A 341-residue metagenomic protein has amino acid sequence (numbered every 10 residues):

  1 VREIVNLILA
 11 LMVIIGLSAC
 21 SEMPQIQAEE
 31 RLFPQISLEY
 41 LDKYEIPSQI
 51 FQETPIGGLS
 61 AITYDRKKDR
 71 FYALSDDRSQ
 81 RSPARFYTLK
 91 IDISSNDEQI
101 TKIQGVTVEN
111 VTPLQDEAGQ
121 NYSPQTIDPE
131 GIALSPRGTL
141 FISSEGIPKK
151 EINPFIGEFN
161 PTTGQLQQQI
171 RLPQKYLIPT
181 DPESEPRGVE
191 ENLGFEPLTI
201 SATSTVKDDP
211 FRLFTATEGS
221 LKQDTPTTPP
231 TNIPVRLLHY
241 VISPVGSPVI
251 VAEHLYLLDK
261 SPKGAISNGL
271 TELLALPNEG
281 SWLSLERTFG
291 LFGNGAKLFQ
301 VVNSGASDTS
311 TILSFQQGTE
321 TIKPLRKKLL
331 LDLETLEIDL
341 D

Functional and structural regions predicted by a protein language model:
V1-I8: Bacterial N-terminal signal peptides that target proteins for export
I8-S18: Bacterial N-terminal signal peptides
C20-D341: Sequence/structural signature of beta-propeller domains
